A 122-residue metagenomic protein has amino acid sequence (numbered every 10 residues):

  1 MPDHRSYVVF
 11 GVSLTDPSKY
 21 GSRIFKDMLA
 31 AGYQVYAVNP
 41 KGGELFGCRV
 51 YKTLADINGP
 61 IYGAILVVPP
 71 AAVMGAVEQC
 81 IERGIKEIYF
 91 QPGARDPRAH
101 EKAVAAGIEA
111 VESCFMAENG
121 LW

Functional and structural regions predicted by a protein language model:
S6-Y7, A64: Conserved hydrophobic helix-helix packing surfaces used for dimerization/oligomerization
V8, S13-S18, F25-L45: NAD(P)-binding Rossmann-fold cofactor-contacting core
Y33, R83-E87, A106-I108: A short helix->loop->beta-strand "cap" motif at the edges of active sites that frequently abuts
L45-C48, Y62, R98-E101, N119-W122: Short, charged, surface-exposed secondary-structure boundary motifs
G47-D56, G107: Active-site regions of enzymes building and remodeling cell-envelope glycoconjugates
L54, N58-A94: Mid-chain, well-packed structural core segment of small domains
P92-G120: Rossmann-fold NAD(P)-binding glycine/threonine-rich loop
